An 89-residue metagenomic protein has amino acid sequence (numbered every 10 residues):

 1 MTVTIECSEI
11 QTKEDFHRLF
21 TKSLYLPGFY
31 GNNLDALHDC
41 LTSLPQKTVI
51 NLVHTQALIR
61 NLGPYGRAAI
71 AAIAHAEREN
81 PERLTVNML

Functional and structural regions predicted by a protein language model:
M1-L89: Positively charged, polar, low-complexity stretches
